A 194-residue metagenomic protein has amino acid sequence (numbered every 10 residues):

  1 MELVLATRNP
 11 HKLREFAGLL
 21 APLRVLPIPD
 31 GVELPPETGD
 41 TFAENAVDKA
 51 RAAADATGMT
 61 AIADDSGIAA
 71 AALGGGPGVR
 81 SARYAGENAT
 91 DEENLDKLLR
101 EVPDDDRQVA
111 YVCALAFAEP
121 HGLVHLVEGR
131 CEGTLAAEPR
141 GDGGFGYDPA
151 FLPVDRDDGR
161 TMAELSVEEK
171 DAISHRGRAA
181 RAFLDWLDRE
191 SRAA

Functional and structural regions predicted by a protein language model:
M1-V4, H11-A194: Anionic-ligand binding patches
